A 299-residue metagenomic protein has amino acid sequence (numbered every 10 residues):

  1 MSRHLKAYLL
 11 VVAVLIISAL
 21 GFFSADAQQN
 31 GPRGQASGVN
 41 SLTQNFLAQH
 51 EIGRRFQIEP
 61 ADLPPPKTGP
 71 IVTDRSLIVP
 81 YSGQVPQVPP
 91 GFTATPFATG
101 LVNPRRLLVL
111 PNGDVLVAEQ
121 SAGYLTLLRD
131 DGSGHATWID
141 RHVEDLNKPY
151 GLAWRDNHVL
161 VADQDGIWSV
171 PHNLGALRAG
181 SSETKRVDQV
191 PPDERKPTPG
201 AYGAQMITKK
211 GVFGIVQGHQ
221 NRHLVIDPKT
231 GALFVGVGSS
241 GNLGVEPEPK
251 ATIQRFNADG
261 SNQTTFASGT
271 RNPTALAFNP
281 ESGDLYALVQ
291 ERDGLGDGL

Functional and structural regions predicted by a protein language model:
S2-L9: Bacterial N-terminal signal peptides that target proteins for export
V11-L20: Bacterial N-terminal signal peptides
L20-F23, F234: Residues within alpha-helical transmembrane segments of multi-pass membrane proteins, especially transporters, ion
A25-Q29: Boundary at the C-terminal end of the N-terminal hydrophobic targeting segment
N30-L299: Beta-propeller domains with acidic blade repeats across secreted/periplasmic ectodomains and cytosolic WD/CNH propellers
